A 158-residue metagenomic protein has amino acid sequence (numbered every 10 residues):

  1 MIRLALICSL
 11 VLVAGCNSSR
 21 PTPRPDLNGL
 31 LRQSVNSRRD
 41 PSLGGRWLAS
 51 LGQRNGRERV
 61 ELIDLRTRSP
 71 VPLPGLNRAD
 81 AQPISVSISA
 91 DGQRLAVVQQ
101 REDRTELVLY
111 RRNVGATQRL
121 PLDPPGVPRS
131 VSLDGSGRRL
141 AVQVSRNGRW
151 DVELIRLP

Functional and structural regions predicted by a protein language model:
M1-S18: Sec-dependent bacterial lipoprotein signal peptides
C16-P158: Sequence signature of WD/YWTD-type beta-propeller architectures
